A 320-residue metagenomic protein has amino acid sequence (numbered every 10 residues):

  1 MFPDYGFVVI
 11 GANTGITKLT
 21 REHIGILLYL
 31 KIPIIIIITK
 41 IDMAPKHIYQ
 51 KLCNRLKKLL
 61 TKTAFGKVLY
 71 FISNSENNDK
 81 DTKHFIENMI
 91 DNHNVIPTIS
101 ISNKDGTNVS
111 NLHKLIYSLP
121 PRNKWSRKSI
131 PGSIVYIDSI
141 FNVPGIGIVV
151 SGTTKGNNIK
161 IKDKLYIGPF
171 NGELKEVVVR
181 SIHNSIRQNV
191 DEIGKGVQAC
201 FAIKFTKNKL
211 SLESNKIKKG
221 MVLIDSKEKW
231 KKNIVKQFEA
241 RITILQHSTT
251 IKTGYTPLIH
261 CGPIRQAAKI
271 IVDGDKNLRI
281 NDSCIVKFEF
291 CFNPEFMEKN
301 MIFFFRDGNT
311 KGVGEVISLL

Functional and structural regions predicted by a protein language model:
M1-E22, K31-L52: Conserved Switch II/interswitch segment of TRAFAC-class P-loop GTPases
Y5, I32, N94-P97, P131-S133 (+8 more regions): Core residues of folded domains in eukaryotic genome-function proteins
K18-L19, K46-H47, I148-V150, V177 (+1 more regions): Intrinsically disordered, low-complexity regions enriched in proline, serine, glycine and charged residues
L19-I26, K51-L59, N111-L119: Alpha-helical scaffold elements adjacent to nucleotide-binding pockets in ATP/GTP-utilizing enzyme cores
T20-R21, P45-K51, D81-E87, N111-H113 (+1 more regions): Short acidic, glycine/serine/threonine-rich loops at helix termini
T39, S102, G308: Active-site glycine-centered loops adjacent to acidic/histidine catalytic or metal-binding residues that shape
P45, K207-L320: C-terminal effector modules of nucleic-acid-centric enzymes and ribosome-associated factors
T61-S248: Conserved catalytic-core segments of large NTP-driven translation/proteostasis enzymes
